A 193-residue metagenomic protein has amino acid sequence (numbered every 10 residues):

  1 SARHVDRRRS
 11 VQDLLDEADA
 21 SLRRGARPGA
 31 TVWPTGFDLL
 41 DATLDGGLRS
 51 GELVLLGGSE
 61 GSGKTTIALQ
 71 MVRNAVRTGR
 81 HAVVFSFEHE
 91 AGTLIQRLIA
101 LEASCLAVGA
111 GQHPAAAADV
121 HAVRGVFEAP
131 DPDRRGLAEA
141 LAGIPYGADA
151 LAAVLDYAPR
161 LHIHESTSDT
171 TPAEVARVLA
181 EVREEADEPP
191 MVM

Functional and structural regions predicted by a protein language model:
S1-S50, V154-L161, E185: Core recognition of P-loop NTPase motor domains used across DNA-transaction enzymes
R49-V54, R80: Pre-Walker A (Motif I) flank of P-loop NTPase domains
G58: The Walker A (P-loop) glycine that initiates the GxxxxGKT/S ATP-binding motif of P-loop NTPases
G61: Walker A (P-loop) phosphate-binding loop of P-loop NTPases
K64: Conserved lysine of the Walker
I67, M71: Hydrophobic positions on the alpha1 helix immediately C-terminal to the Walker A/P-loop
R80-D187: Cytosolic-facing regulatory segments adjacent to core modules
E188-M193: Conserved P-loop NTPase "ATPase switch" module shared by AAA+ and STAND
